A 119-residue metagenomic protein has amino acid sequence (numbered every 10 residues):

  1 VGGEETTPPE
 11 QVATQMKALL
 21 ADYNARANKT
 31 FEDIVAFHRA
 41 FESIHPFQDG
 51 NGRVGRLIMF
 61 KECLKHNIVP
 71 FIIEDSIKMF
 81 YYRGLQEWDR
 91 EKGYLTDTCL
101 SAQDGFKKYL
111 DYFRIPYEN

Functional and structural regions predicted by a protein language model:
V1-N119: FIC/Doc superfamily catalytic core
